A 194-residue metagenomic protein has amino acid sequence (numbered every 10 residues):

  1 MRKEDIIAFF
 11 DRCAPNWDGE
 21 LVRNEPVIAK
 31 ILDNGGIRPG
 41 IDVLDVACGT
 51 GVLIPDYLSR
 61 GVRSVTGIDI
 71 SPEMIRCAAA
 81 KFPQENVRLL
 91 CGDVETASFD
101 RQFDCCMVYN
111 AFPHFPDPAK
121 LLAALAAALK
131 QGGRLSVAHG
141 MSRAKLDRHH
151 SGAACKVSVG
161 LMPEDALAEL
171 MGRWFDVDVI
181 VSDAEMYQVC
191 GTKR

Functional and structural regions predicted by a protein language model:
M1-G36, V52, R143-A144, H150-A153: Conserved class I S-adenosyl-L-methionine
L44, T50-T96: Class I SAM-dependent methyltransferase SAM/SAH-binding core
M107: A conserved beta-strand element that flanks and buttresses the S-adenosyl-L-methionine
N110-A111: Short catalytic micro-motifs in class I SAM-dependent methyltransferases
K120-Q131: A short glycine-rich, Lys/Arg-flanked "PGG" loop and its adjoining helix->strand segment in the class I
S136-M162: Conserved class I S-adenosyl-L-methionine
S158-W174: Short alpha-helix
D176, V181-R194: Core SAM-dependent methyltransferase catalytic element
